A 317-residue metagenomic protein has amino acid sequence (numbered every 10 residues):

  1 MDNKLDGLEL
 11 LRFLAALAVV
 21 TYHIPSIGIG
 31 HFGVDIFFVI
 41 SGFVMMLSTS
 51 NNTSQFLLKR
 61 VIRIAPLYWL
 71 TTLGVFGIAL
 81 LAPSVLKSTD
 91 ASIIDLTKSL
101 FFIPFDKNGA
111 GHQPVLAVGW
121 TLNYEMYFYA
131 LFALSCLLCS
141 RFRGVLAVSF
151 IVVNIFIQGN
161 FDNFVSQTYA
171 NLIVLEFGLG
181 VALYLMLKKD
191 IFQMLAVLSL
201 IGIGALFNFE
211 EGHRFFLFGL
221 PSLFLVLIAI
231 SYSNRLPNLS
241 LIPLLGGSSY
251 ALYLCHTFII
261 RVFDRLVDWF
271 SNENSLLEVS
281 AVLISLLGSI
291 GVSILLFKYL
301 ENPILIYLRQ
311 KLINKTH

Functional and structural regions predicted by a protein language model:
M1-L8, L14-I29, M46-Q55, F105-G111 (+4 more regions): Alpha-helical transmembrane segments in multi-pass integral membrane proteins
L8-A15, V34, I40, Y68-T71 (+2 more regions): Hydrophobic alpha-helical transmembrane segments of polytopic
L10-L11, G119, N123-Y124, C255: Short alpha-helix carrying the canonical HExxH Zn2+-binding catalytic motif
F32-D35, V118, Y169-L172: Structural signature of hydrophobic alpha-helical transmembrane segments
F32-S88, S233, I259, F263-D264 (+3 more regions): Juxtamembrane transmembrane-helix termini
I40, L58, I64-M126, A130 (+3 more regions): Membrane-interface helix-loop-helix regions
I93-S99, N108, S149-F164, I173-F177 (+1 more regions): A short, conserved beta-to-alpha structural element at the edge of catalytic cores that scaffolds binding
